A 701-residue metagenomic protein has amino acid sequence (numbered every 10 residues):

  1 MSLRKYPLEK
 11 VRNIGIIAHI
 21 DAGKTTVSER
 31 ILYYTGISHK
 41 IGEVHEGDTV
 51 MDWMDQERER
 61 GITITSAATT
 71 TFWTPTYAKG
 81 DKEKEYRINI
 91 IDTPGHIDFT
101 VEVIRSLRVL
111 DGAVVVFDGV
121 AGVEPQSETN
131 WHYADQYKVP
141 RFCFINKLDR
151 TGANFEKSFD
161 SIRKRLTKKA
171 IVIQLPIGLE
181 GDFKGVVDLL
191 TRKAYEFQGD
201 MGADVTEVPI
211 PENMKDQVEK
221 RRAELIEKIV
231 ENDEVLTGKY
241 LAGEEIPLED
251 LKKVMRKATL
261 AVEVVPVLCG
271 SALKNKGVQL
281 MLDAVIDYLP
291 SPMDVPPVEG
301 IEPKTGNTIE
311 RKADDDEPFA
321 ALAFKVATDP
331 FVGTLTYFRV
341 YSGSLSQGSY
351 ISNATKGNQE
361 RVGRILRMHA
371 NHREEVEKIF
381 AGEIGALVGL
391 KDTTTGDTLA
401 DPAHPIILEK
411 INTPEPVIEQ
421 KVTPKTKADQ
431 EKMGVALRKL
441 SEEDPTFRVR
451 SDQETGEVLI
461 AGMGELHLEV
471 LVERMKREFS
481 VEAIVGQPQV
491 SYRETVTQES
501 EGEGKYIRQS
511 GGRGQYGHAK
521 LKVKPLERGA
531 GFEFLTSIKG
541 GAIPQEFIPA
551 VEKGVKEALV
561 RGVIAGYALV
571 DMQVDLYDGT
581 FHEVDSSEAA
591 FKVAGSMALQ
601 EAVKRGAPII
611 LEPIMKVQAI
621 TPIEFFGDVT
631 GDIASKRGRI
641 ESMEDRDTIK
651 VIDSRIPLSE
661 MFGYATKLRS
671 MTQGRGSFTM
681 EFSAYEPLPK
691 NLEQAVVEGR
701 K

Functional and structural regions predicted by a protein language model:
M1-K701: Structural and coupling elements of P-loop NTPases
